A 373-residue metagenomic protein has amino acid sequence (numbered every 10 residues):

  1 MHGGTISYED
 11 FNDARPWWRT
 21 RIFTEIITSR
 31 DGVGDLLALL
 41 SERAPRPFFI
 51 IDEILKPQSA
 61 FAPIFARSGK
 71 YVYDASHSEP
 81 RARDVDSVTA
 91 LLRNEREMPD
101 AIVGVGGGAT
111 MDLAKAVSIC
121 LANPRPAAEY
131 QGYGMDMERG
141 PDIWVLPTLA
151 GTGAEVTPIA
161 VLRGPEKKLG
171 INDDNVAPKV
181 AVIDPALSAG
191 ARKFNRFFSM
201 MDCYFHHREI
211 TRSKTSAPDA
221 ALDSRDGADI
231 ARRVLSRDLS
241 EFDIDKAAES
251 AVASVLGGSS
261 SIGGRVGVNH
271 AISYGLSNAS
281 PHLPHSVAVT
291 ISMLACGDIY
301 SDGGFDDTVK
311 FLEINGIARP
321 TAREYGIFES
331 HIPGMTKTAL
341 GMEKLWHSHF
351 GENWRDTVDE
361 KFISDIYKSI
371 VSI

Functional and structural regions predicted by a protein language model:
M1-A101: ATP/NTP phosphate-donor binding region
H2-Y8, D13, F305-I373: C-terminal charged capping/lid subdomain of soluble metabolic enzymes
V33-L36, P57-S59, A109-K115, G153-V156 (+1 more regions): Short glycine/serine/threonine-rich phosphate/pyrophosphate-binding segments that cradle anionic phosphate groups
R83-A186: Glycine/threonine-rich beta-strand-loop-alpha-helix active-site module that forms ligand/phosphate-binding
A160-I262: Carboxylate- and glycine-rich phosphate/diphosphate-binding segment that chelates Mg2+/Mn2+
Y204-R208, A247-G258, I272, M293 (+2 more regions): Short alpha-helical scaffolding segments that buttress acidic/His motifs in well-ordered protein cores
K214-I317: Active-site segments that bind and position negatively charged phosphate/pyrophosphate groups
